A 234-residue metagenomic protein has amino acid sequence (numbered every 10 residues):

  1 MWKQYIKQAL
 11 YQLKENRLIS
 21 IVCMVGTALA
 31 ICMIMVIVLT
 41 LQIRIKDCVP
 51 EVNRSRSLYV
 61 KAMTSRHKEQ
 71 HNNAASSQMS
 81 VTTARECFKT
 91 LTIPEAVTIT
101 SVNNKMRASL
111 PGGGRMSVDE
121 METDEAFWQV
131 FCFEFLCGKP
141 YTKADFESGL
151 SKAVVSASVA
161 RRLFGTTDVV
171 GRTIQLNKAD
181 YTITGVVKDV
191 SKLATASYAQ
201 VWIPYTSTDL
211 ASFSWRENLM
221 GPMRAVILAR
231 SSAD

Functional and structural regions predicted by a protein language model:
W2-K14, T83-C87: A short amphipathic helical element positioned immediately N-terminal to and/or at the very start of a transmembrane
L13-N16, C23, R44, L58-A62 (+6 more regions): Generic structural signal for small/hydrophobic residues in well-ordered secondary structure, especially within
E15-R44: Short, strongly hydrophobic transmembrane alpha-helices
I37-R107, M220-R224: Membrane-proximal extracellular/periplasmic loop immediately following the first transmembrane helix
R56-L58, V118, K139, R172: Extracytoplasmic/periplasmic beta-strand context in beta-sandwich domains, especially the cupredoxin/COX2 CuA-binding
Q70-V81, G114-D119, E147-S151, V190-W202 (+1 more regions): Solvent-exposed, non-transmembrane alpha-helical starts
L91, T100-V102, S109-P140, F146-E147 (+1 more regions): The feature marks short, hydrophobic/small-residue-biased sequence motifs that occur predominantly
D124-Y141, S151-D234: Mid-to-C-terminal secondary-structure elements that act as membrane-proximal/extracytoplasmic interface segments
